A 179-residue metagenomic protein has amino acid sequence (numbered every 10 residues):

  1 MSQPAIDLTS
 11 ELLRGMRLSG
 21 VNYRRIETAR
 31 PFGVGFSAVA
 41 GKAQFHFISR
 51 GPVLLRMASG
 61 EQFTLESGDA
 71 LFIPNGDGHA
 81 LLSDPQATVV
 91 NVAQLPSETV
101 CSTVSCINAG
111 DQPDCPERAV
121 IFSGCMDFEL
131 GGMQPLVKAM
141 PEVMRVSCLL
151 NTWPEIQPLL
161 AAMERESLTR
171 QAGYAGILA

Functional and structural regions predicted by a protein language model:
M1-A70, D77-Q112: Generic protein-terminus/edge-of-domain signal
R50, N75, M126-F128: Residues immediately flanking
L71-P74, I121-S123: Short hydrophobic-aromatic micro-motifs
I107-A179: Amphipathic alpha-helical segments enriched in hydrophobic/aromatic residues interleaved with Lys/Arg
